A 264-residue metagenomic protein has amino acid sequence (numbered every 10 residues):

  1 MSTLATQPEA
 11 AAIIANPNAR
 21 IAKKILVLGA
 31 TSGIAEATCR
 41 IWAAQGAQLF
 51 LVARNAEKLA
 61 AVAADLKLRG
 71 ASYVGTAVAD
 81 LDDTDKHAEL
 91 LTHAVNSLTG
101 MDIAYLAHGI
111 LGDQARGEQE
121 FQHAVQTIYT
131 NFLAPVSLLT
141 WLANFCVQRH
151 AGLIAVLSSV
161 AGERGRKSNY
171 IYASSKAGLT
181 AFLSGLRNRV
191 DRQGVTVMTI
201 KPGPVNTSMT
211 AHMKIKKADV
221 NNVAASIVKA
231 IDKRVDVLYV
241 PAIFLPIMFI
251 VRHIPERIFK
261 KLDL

Functional and structural regions predicted by a protein language model:
T31-S32: Conserved glycine-rich cofactor-binding loop
A47-V62: Conserved glycine-rich Rossmann-like NAD(P)H-binding loop of the short-chain dehydrogenase/reductase
K67-D85: Rossmann-fold cofactor-recognition segment
G109-V125, S168: Conserved mid-core segment of classical short-chain dehydrogenase/reductases
L139, S175: Active-site helix of classical SDR
S159: Residue(s) in the substrate-gating loop at a strand-loop-helix junction that position the organic substrate next
R192, T199, A211-F249: C-terminal helical subdomain
